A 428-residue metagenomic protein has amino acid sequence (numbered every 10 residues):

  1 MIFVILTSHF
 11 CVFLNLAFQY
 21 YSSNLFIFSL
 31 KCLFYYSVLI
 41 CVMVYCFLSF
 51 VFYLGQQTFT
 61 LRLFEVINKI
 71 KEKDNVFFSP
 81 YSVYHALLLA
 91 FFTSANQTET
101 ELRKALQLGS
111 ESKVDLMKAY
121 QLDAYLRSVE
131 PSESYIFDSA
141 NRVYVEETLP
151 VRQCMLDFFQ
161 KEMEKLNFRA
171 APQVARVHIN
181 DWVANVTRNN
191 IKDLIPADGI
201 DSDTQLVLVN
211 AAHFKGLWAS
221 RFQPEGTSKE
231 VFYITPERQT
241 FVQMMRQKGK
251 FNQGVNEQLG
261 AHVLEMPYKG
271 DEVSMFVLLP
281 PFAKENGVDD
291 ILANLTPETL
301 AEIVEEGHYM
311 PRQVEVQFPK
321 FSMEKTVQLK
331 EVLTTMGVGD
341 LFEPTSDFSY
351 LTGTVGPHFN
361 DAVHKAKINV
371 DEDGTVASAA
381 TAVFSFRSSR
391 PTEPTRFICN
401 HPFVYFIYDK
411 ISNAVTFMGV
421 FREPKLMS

Functional and structural regions predicted by a protein language model:
M1-V4, S8-C11, N15-Q19, C32 (+4 more regions): Detector for small/aliphatic-rich hydrophobic stretches
T60, G260-V263, K365, N400-Y405: Short glycine-rich loop/turn motifs
K73, G109-D289, A301-P391: Non-catalytic, conformational "gating/processing" segments within enzyme and secreted inhibitor domains
H85, F276-V277, F417: Structural recognition of the beta-strand scaffold that forms the well-ordered cores of secreted hydrolase catalytic
T98-T100, K284-V288, K325-V327, A414-M418 (+1 more regions): Extracytoplasmic/secreted cell-surface and envelope-processing proteins
T296: Catalytic and substrate-binding regions of extracellular carbohydrate-active enzymes, especially polysaccharide lyases
S378-S428: C-terminal soluble interaction/assembly domains
